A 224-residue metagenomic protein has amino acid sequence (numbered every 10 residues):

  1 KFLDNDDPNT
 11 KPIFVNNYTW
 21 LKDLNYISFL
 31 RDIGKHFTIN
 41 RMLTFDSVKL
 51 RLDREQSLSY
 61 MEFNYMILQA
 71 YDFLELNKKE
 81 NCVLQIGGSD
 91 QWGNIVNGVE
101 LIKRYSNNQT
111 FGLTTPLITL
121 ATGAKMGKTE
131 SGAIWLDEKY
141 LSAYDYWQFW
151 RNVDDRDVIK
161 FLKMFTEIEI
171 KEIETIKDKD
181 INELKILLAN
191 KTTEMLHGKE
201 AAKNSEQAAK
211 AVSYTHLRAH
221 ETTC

Functional and structural regions predicted by a protein language model:
K1-Q91, V96-V99, Y105-F111, A124 (+1 more regions): NTP-dependent nucleotidyl-transfer catalytic core
L101-E221: Conserved nucleotide- and phosphate/pyrophosphate-binding catalytic cores in adenylate/nucleotidyl-handling enzymes
